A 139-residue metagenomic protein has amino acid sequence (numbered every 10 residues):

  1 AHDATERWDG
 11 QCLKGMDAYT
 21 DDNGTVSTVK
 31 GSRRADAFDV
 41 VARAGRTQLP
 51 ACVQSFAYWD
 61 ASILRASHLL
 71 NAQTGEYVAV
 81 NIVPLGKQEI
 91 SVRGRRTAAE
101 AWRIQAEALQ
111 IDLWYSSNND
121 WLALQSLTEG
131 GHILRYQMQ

Functional and structural regions predicted by a protein language model:
A1-A35, C52-Q139: Acidic, serine/threonine-rich low-complexity disordered tracts
D36-F38, R43-P50: Surface-exposed beta-loop interaction hotspot
